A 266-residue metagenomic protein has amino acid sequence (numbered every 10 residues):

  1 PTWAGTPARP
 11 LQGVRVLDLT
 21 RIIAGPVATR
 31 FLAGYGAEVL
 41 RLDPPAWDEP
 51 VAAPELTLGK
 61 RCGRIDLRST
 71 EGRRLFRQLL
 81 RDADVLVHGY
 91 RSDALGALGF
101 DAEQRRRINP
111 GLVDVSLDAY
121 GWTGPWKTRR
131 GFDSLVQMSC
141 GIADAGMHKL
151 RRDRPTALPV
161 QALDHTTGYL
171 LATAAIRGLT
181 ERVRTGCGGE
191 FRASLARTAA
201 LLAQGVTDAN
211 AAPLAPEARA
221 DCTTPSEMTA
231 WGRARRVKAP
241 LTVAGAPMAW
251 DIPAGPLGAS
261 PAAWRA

Functional and structural regions predicted by a protein language model:
P1-R197, L201, A211-P240, G245 (+1 more regions): N-terminal helix-loop segment corresponding to the beta1-alpha1 unit of nucleotide/adenylate-binding folds
A203-T207: Active-site-proximal acidic segments at structured loop/helix or strand boundaries that coordinate catalytic metals
